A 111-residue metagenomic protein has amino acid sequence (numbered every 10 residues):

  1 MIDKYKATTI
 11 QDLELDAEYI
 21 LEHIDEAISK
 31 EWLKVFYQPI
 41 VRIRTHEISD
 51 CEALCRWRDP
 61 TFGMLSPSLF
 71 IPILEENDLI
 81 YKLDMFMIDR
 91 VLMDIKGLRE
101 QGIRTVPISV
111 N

Functional and structural regions predicted by a protein language model:
I2-Q11, I20-L21, K34-F36, T45-I88 (+1 more regions): Catalytic core of bacterial cyclic-dinucleotide metallophosphodiesterases
A27-K30: Soluble sensory domains of the PAS superfamily and closely related sensory modules
I40-V41: Alpha-helical, hydrophobic structural elements that either
D94-E100: Short catalytic/binding micro-motifs of nucleotide second-messenger systems
